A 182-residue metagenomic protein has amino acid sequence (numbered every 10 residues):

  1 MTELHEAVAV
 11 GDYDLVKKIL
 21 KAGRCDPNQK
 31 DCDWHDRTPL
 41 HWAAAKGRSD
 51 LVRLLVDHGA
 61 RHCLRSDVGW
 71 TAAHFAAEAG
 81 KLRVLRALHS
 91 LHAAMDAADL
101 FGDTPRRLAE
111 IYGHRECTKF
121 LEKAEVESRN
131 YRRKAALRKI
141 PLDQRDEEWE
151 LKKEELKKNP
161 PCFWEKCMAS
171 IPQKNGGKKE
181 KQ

Functional and structural regions predicted by a protein language model:
E3, E110-Q182: Ankyrin-repeat-protein effector appendages
L15, D50-L51, R83-V84, E116-C117: Conserved ankyrin/ankyrin-like repeat signature
L20-D26, R53-R61, R86-A93, E122-V126: Ankyrin repeat domain, specifically the short helix-to-loop turn at the C-terminus of the second helix of each repeat
N28-K30, C63, D96: Ankyrin-repeat junction/capping positions
W34-H35, D67-V68, L100-F101: Ankyrin repeat start-site detector
